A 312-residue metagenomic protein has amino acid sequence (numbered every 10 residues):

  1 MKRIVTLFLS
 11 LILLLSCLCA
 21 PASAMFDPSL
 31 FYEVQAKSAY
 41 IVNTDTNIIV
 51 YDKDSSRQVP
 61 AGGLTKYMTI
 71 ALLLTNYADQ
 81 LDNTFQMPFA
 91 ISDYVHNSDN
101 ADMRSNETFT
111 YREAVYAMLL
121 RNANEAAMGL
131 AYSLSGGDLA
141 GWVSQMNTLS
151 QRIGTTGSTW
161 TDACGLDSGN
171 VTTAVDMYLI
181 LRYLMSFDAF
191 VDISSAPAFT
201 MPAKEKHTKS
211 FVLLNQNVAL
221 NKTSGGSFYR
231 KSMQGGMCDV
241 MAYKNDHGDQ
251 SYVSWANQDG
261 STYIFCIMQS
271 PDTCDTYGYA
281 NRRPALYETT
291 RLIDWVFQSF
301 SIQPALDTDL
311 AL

Functional and structural regions predicted by a protein language model:
M1-F8: Positively charged n-region of N-terminal signal peptides that target proteins for export
L14, Q86, T161, L220 (+1 more regions): Residues in well-ordered beta-strands of folded domains
L14-S23: C-terminal segment of classical bacterial N-terminal signal peptides
L15-S16, D79, D307: Residues in and immediately flanking transmembrane alpha helices
S23-V175, L179-D188: Active-site-adjacent loops and short helices of periplasmic peptidoglycan-processing enzymes
T155-T156, S168-L312: Domain-terminus/edge residues, biased toward the C-terminal soluble/receptor-binding domains of extracytoplasmic
